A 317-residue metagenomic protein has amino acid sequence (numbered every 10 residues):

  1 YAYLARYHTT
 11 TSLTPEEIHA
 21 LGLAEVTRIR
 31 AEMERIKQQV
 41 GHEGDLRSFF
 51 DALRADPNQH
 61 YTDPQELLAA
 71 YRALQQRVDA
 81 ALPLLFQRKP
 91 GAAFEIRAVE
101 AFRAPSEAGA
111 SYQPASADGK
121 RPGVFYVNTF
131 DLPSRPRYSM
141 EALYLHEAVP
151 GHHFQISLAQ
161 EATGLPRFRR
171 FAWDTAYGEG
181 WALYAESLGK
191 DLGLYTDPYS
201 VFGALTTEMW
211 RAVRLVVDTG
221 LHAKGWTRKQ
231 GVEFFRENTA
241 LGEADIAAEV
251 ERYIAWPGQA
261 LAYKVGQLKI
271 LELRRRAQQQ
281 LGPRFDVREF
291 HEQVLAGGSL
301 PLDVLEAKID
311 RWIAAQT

Functional and structural regions predicted by a protein language model:
Y1-T317: N-terminal maturation segment of proteins
